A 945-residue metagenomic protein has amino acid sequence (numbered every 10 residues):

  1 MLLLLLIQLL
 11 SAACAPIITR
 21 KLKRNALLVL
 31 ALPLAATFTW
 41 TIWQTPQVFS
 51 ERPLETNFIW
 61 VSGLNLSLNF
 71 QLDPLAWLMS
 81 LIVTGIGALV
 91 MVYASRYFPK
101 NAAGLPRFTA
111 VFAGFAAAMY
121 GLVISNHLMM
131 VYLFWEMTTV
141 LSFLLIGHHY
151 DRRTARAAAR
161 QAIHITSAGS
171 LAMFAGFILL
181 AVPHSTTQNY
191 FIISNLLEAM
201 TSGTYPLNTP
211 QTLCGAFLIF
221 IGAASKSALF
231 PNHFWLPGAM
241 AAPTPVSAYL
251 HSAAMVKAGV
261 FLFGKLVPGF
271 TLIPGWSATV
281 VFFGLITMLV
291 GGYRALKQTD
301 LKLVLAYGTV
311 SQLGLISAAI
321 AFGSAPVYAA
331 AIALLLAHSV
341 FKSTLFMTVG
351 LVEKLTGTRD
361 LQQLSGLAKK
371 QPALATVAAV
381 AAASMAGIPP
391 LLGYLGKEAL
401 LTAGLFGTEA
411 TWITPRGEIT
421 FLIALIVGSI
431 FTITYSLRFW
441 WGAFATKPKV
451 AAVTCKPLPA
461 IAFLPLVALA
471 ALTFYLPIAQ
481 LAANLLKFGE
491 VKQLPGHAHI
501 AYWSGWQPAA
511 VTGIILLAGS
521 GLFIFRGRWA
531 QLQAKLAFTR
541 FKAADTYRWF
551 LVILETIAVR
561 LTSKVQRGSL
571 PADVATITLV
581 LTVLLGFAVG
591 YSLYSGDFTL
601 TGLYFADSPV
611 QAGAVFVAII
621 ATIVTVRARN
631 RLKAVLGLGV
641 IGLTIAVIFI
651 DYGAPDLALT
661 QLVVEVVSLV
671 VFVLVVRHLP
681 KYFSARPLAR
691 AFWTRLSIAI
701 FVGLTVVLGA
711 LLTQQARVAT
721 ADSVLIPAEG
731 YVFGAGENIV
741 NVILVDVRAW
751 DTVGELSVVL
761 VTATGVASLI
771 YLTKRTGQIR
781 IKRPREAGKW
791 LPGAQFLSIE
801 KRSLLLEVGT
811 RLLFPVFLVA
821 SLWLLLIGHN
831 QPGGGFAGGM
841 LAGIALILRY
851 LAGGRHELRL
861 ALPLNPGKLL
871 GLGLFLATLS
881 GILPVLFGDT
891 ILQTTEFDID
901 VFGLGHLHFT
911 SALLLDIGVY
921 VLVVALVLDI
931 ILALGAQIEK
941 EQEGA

Functional and structural regions predicted by a protein language model:
L2, A13-A110, P183-L207, L213 (+9 more regions): Transmembrane helix-loop-helix hairpins at membrane boundaries of multipass inner-membrane proteins
P53-M119, F261, V281, A575 (+6 more regions): Hydrophobic alpha-helical transmembrane segments in multi-pass integral membrane proteins
W60-L78, T201-L213, F406-F421, A498-G505 (+3 more regions): Short aromatic-rich membrane-water interface segments that cap or initiate transmembrane helices in multi-pass membrane
L64-L68, L361-Q363, A451, L554-D573 (+4 more regions): Cytosolic juxtamembrane amphipathic/interface segments immediately preceding and feeding into a transmembrane helix
L81-I82, M130-W135, T166, L213-G222 (+8 more regions): Alpha-helical transmembrane segments
L89-V131, V140-P457, L603, A614-R629 (+2 more regions): Hydrophobic transmembrane alpha-helices and their helix-loop junctions in integral membrane proteins
V453-L585, V702-A710, V718-G730, L772-L797: Membrane-interface and transmembrane segments of multi-pass membrane proteins
G590, G602-A614, I623-V626, H678-L818 (+2 more regions): Flexible extramembrane loops and terminal tails that flank transmembrane helices in small membrane-associated subunits
